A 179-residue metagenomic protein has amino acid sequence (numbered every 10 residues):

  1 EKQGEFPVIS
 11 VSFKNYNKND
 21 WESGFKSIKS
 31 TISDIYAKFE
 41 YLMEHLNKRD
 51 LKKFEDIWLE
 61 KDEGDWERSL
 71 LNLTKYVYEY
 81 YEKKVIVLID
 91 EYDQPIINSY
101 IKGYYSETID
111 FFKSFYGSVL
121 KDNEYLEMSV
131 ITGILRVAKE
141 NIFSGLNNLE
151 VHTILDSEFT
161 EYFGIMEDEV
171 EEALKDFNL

Functional and structural regions predicted by a protein language model:
E1-L179: Phosphate-binding site recognition
